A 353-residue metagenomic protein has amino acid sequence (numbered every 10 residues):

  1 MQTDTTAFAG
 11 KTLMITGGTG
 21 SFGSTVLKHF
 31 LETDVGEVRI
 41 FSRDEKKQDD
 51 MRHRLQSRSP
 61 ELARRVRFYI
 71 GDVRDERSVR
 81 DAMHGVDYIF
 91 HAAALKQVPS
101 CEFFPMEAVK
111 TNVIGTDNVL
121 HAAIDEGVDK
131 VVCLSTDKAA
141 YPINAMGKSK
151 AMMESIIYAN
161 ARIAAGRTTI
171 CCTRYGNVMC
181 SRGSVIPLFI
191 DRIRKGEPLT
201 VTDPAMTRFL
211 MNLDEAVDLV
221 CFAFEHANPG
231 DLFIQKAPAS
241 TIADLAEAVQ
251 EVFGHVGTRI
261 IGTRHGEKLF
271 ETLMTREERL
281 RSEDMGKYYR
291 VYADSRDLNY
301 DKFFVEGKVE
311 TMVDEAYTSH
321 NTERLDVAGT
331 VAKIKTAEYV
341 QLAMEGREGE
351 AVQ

Functional and structural regions predicted by a protein language model:
T3-A7, S155, A159-Q353: Strand-loop microenvironment adjacent to phosphate/nucleotide-handling motifs in alpha/beta enzyme folds
K11-T33: N-terminal Rossmann NAD(P)H-binding glycine-rich loop of SDR-like oxidoreductase domains
T16, M83-A92, C133: Rossmann-fold scaffold of SDR-type NAD(P)-dependent oxidoreductases
D34-D50: Conserved glycine-rich Rossmann-like NAD(P)H-binding loop of the short-chain dehydrogenase/reductase
S42, Y69-I70, K110, D203 (+1 more regions): Conserved residues in the N-terminal Rossmann fold of short-chain dehydrogenase/reductase
E61-Y88: Conserved Rossmann-fold cofactor-binding substructure of NAD(P)-dependent oxidoreductases
F68, A108, I170-T173: Hydrophobic/aromatic anchor residues within beta-strands of the central parallel beta-sheet of Rossmann-like
H91, L95-A151, S155: Conserved Rossmann-fold NAD(P)-dependent oxidoreductase catalytic core, especially the SDR/UDP-sugar
